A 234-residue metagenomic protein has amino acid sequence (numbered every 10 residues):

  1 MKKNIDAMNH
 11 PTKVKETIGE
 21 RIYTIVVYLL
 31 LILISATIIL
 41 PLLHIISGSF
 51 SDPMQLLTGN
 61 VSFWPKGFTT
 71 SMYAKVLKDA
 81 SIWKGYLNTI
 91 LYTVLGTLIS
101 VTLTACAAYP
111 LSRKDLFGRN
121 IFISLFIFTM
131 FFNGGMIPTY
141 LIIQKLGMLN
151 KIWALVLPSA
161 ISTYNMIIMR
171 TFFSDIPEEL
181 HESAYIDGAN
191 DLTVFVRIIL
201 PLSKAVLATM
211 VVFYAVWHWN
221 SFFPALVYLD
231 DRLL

Functional and structural regions predicted by a protein language model:
K2-L234: A hydrophobic, multi-pass inner-membrane permease signature
